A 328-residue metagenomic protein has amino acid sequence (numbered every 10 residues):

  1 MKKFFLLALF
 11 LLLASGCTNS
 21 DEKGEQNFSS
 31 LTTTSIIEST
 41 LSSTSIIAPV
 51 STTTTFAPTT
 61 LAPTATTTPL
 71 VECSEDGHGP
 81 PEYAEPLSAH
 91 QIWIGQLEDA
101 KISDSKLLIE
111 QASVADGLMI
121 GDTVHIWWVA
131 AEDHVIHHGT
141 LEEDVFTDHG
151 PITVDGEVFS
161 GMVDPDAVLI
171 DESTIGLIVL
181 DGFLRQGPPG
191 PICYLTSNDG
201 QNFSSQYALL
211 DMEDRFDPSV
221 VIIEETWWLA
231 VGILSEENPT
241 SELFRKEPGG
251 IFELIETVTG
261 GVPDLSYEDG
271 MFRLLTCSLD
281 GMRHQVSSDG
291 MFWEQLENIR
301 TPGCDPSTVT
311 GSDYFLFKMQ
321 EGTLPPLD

Functional and structural regions predicted by a protein language model:
M1-F4: Positively charged n-region of N-terminal signal peptides that target proteins for export
L6-L11: Hydrophobic helical h-region of N-terminal Sec-dependent signal peptides in bacterial secretory/periplasmic proteins
L13-G16: C-terminal motif of bacterial Sec signal peptides marking the signal peptidase cleavage site
T18-D21: Bacterial signal peptide processing site
K23-E25: Ser/Thr/Pro/Gly-rich low-complexity linker/stalk segments immediately outside membranes or between
F28-P69: Extracellular mucin-like PTS domains
L70-D328: Carbohydrate-active catalytic/glycan-binding domains of CAZyme proteins, especially the secreted or lumenal ectodomains
